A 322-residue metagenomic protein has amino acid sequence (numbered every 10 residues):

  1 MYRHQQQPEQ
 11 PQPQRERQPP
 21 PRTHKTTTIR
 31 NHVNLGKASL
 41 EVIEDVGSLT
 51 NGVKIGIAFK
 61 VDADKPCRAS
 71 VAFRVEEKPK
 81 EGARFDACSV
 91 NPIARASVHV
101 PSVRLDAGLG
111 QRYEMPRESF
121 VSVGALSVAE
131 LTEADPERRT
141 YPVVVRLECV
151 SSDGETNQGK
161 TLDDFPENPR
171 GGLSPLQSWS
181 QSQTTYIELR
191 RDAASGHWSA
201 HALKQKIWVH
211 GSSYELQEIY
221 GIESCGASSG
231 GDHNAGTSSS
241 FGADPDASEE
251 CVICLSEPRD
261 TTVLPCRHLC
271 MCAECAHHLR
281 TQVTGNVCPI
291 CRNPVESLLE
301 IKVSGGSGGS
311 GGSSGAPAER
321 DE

Functional and structural regions predicted by a protein language model:
Y2-R3, Q7-D244: Accessory, localization, and substrate-recognition regions of eukaryotic RING-family E3 ligases
F241-E322: RING-type zinc-finger domain of E3 ubiquitin ligases
